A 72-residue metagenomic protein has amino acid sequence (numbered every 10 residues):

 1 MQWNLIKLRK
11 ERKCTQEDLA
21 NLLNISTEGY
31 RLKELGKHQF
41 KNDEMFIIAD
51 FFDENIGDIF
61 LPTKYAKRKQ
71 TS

Functional and structural regions predicted by a protein language model:
M1-W3, S72: Basic Lys/Arg-rich amphipathic helical interaction modules
W3-L22: Short basic helix-loop element that most often maps to the first helix and adjoining turn of HTH DNA-binding modules
L8-K13, D50, D58-S72: Short, charged recognition helix plus adjacent turn of helix-turn-helix-like nucleic-acid-binding domains
I25-Q39: Recognition helix of helix-turn-helix/homeodomain-like DNA-binding domains that insert into the DNA major groove
E34, E44, F52: DNA major-groove recognition helix of helix-turn-helix
K37-I47: Short, basic-rich loop-to-helix N-cap that marks the start of a DNA-contacting helix
